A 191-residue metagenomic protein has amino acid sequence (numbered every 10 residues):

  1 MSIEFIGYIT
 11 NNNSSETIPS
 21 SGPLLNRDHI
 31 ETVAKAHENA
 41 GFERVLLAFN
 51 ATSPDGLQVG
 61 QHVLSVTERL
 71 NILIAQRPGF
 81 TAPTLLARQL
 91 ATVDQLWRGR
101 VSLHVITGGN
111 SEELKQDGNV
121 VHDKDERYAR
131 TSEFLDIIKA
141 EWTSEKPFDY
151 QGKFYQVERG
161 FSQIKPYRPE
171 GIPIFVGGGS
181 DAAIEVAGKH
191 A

Functional and structural regions predicted by a protein language model:
M1-T67, E170-I172: N-terminal beta1-alpha1-beta2 module of alpha/beta enzyme domains
S2-P23, A82-D149: Flexible, glycine-rich active-site loops centered on histidine and acidic residues that chelate a metal or position
I3-I9, V45-L47, N71-Q76, V101-V105 (+1 more regions): Hydrophobic faces of well-ordered beta-strands that scaffold small-molecule active sites in alpha/beta enzyme cores
T10-N12, N50, A75-G79, I106-N110 (+2 more regions): Active-site beta-loop-alpha junctions enriched in small/polar residues
H29-T32, A129-E133, I137, A182 (+1 more regions): A non-catalytic, amphipathic alpha-helix used as a structural packing/dimerization or gating element in enzyme scaffolds
A34-N39, G60-R69, L90, D94-V101 (+1 more regions): Acidic (Asp/Glu)-rich catalytic clusters
A36-F42, T67, F134-E145, P169 (+1 more regions): A structural motif corresponding to the C-terminal end of an alpha-helix and its immediate exit/capping segment
P54-R77, R130-A140: Alpha-helix-loop-beta-strand connector modules within alpha/beta enzyme cores
